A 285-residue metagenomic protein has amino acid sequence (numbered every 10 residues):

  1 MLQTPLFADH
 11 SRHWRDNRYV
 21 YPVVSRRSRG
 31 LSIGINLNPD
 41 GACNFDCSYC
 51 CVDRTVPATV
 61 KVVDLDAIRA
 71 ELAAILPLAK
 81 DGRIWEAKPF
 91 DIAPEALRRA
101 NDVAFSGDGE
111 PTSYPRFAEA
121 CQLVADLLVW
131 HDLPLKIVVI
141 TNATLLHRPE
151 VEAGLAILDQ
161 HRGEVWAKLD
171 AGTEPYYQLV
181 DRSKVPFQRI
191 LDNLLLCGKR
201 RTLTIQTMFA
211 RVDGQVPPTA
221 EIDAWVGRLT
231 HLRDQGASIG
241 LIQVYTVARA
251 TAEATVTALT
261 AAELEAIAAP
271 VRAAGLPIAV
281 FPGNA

Functional and structural regions predicted by a protein language model:
M1-S28, R69, K80, G214-A285: Auxiliary Fe-S-binding modules of radical SAM enzymes
N17-D53, D66, I92-E95, N101-F105: N-terminal pre-triad scaffold of radical SAM enzymes
D46, I190-N193, I267: Hydrophobic side chains in well-ordered alpha-helices
C50-V56, D102-F105, T202-M208, A248: A short small-residue
V52-H161: Conserved Radical SAM active-site core
L72-I75, V124, C197, I267 (+1 more regions): Hydrophobic alpha-helical packing residues
T112-T257: Conserved AdoMet/S-adenosylmethionine-binding subsite of the radical SAM
